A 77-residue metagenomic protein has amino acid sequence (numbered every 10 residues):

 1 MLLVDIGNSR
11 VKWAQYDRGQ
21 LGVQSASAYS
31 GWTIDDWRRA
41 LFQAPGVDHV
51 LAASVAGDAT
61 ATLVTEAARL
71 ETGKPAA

Functional and structural regions predicted by a protein language model:
M1-G22: Gly/Thr-rich phosphate-binding beta-strand-loop-beta motif of the actin/hexokinase/Hsp70
R10, R18, R38-R39, R69: Arginine residue identity/basic-tract feature
G19, T33, A56-D58: Residues that cap or initiate secondary-structure elements
Q24-S27: Short hydrophobic alpha-helix segments
I34-A44: Short amphipathic alpha-helix with an adjacent loop that forms part of the alpha/beta core around
Q43-A77: Short beta-strand-loop/turn "lid" adjacent to the catalytic site in phosphate-handling enzymes
